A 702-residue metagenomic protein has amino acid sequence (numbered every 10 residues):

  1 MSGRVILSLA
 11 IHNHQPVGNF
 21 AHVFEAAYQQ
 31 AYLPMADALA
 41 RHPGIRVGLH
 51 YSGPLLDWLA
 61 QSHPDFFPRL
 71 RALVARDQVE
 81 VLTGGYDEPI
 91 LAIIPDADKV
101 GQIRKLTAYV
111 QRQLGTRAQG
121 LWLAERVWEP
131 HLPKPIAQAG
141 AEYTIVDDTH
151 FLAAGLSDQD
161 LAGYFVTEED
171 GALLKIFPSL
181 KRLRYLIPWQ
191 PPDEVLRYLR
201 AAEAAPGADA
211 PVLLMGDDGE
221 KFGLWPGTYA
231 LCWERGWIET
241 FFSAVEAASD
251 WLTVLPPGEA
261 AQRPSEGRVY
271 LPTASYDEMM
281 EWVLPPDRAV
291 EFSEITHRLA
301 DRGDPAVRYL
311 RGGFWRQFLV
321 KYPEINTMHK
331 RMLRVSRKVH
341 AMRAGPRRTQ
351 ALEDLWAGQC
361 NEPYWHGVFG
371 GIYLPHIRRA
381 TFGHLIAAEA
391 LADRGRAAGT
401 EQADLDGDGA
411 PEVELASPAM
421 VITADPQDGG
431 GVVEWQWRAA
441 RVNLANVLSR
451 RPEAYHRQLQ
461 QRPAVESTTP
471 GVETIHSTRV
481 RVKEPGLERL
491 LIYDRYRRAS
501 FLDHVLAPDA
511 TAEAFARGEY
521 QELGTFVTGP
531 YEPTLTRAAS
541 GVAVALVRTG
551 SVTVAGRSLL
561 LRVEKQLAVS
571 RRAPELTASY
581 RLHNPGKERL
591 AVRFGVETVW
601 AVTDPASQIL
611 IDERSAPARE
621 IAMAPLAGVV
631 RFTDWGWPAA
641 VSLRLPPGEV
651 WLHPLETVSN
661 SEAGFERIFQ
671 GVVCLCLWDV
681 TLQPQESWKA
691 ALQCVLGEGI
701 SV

Functional and structural regions predicted by a protein language model:
S2-L33, D37-H42, D160-L174, K181-R182 (+6 more regions): Active-site and substrate-binding clefts of carbohydrate-active enzymes
R4-K105, R117-L123, E142-D148, T253: Short, well-structured secondary-structure segments
E25-Q29, A97, G101-R104, P418-T536 (+1 more regions): Acidic-aromatic substrate-binding/catalytic surfaces of carbohydrate-active enzymes
D98-A124, A172, R200-M215: CE4/NodB-like, metal-dependent polysaccharide N-deacetylase domain that modifies extracellular/periplasmic N-acetylated
R104-D160, K221-F241: Catalytic domains of cell-wall/extracellular-matrix polysaccharide-remodeling enzymes, centered on de-N-acetylation
R117, A202-D209, R548-T603: Acidic, contiguous internal or C-terminal segments within carbohydrate-active enzymes that form a structured patch used
G399, D404, E519-E564, R572-S579 (+2 more regions): Beta-strand-rich recognition/accessory modules
P574-T577, H583-W651: Polysaccharide-binding surfaces and accessory modules of carbohydrate-active proteins
